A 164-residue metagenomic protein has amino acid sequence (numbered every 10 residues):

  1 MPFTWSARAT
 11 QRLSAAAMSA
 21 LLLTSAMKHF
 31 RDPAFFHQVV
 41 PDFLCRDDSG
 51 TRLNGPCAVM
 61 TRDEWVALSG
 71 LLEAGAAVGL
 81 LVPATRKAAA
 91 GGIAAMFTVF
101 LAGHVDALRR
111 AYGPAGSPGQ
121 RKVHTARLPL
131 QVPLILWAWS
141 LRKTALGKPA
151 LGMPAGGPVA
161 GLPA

Functional and structural regions predicted by a protein language model:
M1-A164: Short amphipathic, positively biased membrane-proximal segments that drive organelle/inner-membrane targeting
